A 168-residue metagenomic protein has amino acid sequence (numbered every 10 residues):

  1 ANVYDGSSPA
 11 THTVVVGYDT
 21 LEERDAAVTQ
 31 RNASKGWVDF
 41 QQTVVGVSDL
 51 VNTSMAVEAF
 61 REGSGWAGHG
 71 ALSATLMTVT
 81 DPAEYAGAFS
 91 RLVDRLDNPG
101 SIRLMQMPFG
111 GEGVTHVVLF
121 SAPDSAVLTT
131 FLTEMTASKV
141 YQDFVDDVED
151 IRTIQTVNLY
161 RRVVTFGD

Functional and structural regions predicted by a protein language model:
A1-D168: Short S/T/G/P-rich N-terminal loop/turn motif that feeds into the first structured element of a domain
